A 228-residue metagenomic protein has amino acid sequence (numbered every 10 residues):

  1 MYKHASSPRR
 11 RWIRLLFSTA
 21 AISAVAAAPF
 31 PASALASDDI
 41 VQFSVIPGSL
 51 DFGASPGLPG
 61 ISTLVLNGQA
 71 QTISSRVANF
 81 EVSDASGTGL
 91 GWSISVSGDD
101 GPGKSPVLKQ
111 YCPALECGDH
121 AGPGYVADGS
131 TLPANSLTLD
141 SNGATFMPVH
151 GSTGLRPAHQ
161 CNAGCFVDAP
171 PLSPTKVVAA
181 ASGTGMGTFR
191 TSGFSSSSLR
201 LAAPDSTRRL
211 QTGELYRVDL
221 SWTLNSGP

Functional and structural regions predicted by a protein language model:
H4-A20: Bacterial N-terminal signal peptides that target proteins for export
P8, S23-A26, R217, S221: Long hydrophobic alpha-helices with heptad-repeat/coiled-coil character
R9-R10, R14, A26-A27, P133: Generic hydrophobic-segment detector
R10-W12, S33-A36: N-terminal prepro-regions of secreted/extracellular proteins
V25-A34: C-terminal segment of classical bacterial N-terminal signal peptides
L35-P228: Signature of Gram-negative chaperone-usher
